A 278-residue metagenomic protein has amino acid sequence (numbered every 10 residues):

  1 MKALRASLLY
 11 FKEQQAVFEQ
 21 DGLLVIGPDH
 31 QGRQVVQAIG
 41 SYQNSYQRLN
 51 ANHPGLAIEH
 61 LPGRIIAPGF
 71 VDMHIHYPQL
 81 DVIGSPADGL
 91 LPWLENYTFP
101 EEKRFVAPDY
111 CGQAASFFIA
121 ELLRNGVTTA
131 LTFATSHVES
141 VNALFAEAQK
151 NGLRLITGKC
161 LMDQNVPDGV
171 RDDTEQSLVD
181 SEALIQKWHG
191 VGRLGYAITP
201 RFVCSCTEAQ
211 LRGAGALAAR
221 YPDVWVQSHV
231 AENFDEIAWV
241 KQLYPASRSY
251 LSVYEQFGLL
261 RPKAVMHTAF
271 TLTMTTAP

Functional and structural regions predicted by a protein language model:
M1-N52: N-terminal metal-binding scaffold of metallo-dependent hydrolase/deaminase domains
K2-A6, Y46-W93, S116, L123-R124: Replace "His-x-His-based motif
S7, L24, G63, H74 (+6 more regions): Divalent metal-coordination and catalytic microenvironments
L9, A130, T135-V138, C204-S205 (+1 more regions): Short beta->alpha connector loops
R64, G84-L153, S177-G190: Alpha-helical scaffold segments that flank or form the walls of functional sites
I65-P108, V226-L243, S252-H267: N-terminal-biased segments
E139-A269: Metal-coordinating catalytic core of metallo-dependent amide/deamination hydrolases
T276-P278: Short, intrinsically disordered, charge-balanced linker/junction segments flanking boundaries in proteins
